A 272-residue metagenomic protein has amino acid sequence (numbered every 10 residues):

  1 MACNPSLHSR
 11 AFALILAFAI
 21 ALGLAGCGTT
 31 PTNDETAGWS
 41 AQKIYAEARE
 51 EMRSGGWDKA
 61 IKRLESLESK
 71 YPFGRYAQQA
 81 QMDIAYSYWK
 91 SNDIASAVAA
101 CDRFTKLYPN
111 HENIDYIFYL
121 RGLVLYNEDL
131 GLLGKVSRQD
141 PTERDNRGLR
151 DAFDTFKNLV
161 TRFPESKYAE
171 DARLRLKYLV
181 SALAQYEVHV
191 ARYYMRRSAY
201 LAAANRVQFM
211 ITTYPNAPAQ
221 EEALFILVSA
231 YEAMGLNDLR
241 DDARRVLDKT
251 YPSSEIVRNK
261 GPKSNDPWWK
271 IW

Functional and structural regions predicted by a protein language model:
A2-S6, G23-W272: Acidic, polar-rich low-complexity tracts and alpha-helical solenoid repeat scaffolds
A13-G23: Bacterial N-terminal signal peptides
